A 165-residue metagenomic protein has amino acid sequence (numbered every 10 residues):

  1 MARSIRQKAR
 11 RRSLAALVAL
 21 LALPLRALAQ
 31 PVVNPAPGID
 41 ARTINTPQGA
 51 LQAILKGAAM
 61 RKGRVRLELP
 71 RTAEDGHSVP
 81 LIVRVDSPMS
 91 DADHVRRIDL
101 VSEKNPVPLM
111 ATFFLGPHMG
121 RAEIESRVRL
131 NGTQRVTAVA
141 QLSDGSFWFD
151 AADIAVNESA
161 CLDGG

Functional and structural regions predicted by a protein language model:
M1-L21: N-terminal secretory signal peptides and thylakoid transit peptides that target proteins across membranes
P31-E74, P108, F113-F114: Transition segment at domain starts
E68, P80-P88: Short edge beta-strand/loop segments characteristic of extracellular beta-sandwich folds
P106-R129: An anionic, turn-rich surface loop/hairpin at beta-sheet edges that serves as a generic interaction/coordination patch
N131-R135: Extracellular Ig-like/FN3 beta-sandwich strand-entry sites
S143-F149: Short acidic/polar inter-strand loop motif in beta-rich domains
D153-S159: Short beta-strand edge segments in extracellular beta-sheet folds
